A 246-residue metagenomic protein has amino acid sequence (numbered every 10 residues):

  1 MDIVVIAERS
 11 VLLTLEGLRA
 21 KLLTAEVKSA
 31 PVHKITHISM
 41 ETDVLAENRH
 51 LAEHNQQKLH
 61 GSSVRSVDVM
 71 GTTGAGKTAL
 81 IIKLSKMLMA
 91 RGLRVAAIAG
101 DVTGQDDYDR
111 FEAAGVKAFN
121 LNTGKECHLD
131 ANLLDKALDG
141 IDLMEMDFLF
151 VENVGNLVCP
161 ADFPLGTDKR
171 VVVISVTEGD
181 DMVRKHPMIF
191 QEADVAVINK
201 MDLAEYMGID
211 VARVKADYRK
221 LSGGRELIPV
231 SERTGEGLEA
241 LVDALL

Functional and structural regions predicted by a protein language model:
D2-D43: Charged, amphipathic alpha-helical linker segments immediately N-terminal to NTP-binding catalytic cores
P31, I35-M70, A75, A79 (+4 more regions): Nucleotide-state-sensitive switch-loop elements of NTP-binding domains
A96, V195, E226-I228: A structural signal for isolated positions on well-ordered beta-strands in alpha/beta enzyme cores
D101, E152, N199, V214 (+1 more regions): Residue-level signal for inorganic ion chemistry
G104-Y108, M182-H186, D210-D217: Short, glycine/polar-rich helix-capping loops at beta-to-alpha or helix-loop-helix junctions that flank or form
D168-T177, D194-N199: Conserved phosphate-donor/acceptor-positioning beta-strand/loop module used by diverse small-molecule
R184-K200, A204: Flexible active-site lid/hinge loop adjacent to a nucleotide/diphosphate and Mg2+-phosphate binding pocket
L203-L246: Canonical P-loop GTPase G-domain recognition
